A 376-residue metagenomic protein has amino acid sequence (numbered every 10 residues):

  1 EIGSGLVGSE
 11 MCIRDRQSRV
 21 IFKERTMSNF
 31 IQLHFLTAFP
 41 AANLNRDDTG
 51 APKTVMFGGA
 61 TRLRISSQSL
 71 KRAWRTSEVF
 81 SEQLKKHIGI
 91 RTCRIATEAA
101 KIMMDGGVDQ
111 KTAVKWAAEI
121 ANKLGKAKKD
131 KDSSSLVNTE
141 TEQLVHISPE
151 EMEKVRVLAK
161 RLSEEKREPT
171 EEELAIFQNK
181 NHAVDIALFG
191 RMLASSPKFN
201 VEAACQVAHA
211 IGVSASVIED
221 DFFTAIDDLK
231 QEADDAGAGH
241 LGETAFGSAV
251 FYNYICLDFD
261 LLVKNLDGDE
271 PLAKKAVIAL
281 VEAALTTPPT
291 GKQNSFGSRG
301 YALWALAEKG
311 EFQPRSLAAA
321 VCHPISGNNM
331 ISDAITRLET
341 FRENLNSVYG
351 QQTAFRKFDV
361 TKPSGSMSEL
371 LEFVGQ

Functional and structural regions predicted by a protein language model:
E1-D15: Single conserved hydrophobic/aromatic residue that forms the stacking wall/gate of nucleotide- or nucleobase-binding
Q17-R64, Q68-Q376: Basic polyanion-binding and macromolecular-assembly surfaces
